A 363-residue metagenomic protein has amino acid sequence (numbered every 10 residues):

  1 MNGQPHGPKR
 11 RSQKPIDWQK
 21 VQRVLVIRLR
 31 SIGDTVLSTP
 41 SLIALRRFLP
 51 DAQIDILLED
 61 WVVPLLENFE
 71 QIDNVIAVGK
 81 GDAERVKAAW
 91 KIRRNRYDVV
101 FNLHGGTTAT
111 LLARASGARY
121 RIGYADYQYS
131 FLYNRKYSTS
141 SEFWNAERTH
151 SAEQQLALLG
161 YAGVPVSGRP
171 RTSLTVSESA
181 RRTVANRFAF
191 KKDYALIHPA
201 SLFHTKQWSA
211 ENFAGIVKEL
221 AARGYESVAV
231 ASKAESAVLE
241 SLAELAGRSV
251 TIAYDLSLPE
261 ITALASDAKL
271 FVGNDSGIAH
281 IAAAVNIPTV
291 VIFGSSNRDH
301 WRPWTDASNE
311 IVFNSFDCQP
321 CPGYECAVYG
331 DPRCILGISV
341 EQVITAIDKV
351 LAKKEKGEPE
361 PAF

Functional and structural regions predicted by a protein language model:
M1-F363: Catalytic machinery of carbohydrate-active enzymes, primarily nucleotide-sugar-dependent glycosyltransferases
